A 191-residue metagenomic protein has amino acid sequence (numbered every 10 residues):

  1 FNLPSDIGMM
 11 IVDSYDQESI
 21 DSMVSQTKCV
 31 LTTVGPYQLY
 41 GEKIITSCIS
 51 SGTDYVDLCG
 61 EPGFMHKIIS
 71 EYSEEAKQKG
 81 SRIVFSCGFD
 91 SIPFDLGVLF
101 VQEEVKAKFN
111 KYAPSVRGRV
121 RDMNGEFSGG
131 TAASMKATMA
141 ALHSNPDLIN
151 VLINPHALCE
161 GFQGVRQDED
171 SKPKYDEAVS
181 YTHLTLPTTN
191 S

Functional and structural regions predicted by a protein language model:
L3-S14: Rossmann-fold cofactor-recognition segment
S14-Q26: Conserved Rossmann-fold cofactor-binding substructure of NAD(P)-dependent oxidoreductases
E18-I20, T32-C48: Beta-loop-alpha module in the N-terminal Rossmann-like domain of NAD(P)-dependent dehydrogenases, especially those
T27-T32, V56: N-terminal Rossmann-like NAD(P) cofactor-binding module of classical short-chain dehydrogenase/reductase
C48-G63: ADP-ribose/adenylate-binding Rossmann-like module
G60-K79: Rossmann-fold NAD(P)-binding glycine/threonine-rich loop
K77-Y181: Rossmann-like dinucleotide-binding core of oxidoreductases
T182-T188: Conserved small/polar residues in nucleotide/adenosyl-binding loops
